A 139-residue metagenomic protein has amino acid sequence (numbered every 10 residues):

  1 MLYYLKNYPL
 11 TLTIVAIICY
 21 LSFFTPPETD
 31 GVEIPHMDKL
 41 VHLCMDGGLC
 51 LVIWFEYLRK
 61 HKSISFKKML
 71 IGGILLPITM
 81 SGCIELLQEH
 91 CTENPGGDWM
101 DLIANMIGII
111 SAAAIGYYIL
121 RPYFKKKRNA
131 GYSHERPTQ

Functional and structural regions predicted by a protein language model:
M1-Q139: Bulky hydrophobic segments
